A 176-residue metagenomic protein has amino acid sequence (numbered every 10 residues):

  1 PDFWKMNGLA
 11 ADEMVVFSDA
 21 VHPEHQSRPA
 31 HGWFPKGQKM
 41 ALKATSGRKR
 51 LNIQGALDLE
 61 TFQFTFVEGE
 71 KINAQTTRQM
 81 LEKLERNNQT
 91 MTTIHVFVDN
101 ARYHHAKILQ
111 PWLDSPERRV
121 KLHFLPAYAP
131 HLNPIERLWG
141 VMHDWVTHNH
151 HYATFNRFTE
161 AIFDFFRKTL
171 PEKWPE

Functional and structural regions predicted by a protein language model:
P1-E82: Extended, low-complexity cationic-aromatic segments
A10, L59, M91, S115-R119: Short, well-ordered coil/turn elements that cap or connect secondary structure elements
D12-V15, I135-E176: C-terminal anion-handling pockets and recognition modules
D19, L81, T92-H105, Y128 (+1 more regions): Acidic/histidine-rich, metal-coordinating catalytic segments
M40-S46, D114-P134, H150-H151: RNase H-like polynucleotidyl transferase catalytic core
A106-P116: Short, aromatic/basic amphipathic alpha-helical patches
